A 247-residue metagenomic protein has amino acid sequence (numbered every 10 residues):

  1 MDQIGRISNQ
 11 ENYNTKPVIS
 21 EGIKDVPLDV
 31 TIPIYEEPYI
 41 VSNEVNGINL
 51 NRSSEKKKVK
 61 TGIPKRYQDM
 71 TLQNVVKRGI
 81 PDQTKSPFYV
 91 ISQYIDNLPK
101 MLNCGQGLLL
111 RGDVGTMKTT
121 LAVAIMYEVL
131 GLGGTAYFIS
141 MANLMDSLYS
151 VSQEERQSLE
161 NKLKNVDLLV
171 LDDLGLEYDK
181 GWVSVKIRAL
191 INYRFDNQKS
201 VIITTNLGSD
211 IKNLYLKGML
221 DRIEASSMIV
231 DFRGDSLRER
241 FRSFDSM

Functional and structural regions predicted by a protein language model:
S20-P64: Interdomain "pre-motor" coupling segment immediately N-terminal to P-loop NTPase/helicase cores
Q73-M101: N-terminal pre-Walker A segment at the start of P-loop NTPase domains
T84-Y89, R111, M126-N165, Y178-G181: Short glycine-rich substrate-engagement loop in P-loop NTPases that contacts/grips substrate
D96-P99, S147-L169, V185-Y193, G218: Conserved alpha-helical scaffold flanking the Walker A/P-loop in AAA+ ATPase domains
K100-A122: Walker A/P-loop nucleotide-binding motif
K100-L102, V129-G131, N161-K164, N192-N197 (+1 more regions): Conserved catalytic network of the ASCE P-loop NTPase/AAA+ motor domain
G134-T135, N165-L168, N197-I203: Loop/turn-to-beta-strand initiation segments
L144-L148, L174-M247: Replace "adjacent to P-loop NTPase cores in ATP/GTP-dependent enzymes" with "adjacent to NTP-binding cores
